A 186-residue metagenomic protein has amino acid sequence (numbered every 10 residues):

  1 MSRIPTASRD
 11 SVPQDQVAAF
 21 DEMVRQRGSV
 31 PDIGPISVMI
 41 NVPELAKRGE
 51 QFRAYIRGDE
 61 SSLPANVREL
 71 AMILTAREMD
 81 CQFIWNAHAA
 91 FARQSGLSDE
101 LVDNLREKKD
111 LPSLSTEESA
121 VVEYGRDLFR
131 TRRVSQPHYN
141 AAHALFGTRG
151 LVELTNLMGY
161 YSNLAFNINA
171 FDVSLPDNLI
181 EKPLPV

Functional and structural regions predicted by a protein language model:
M1-V186: Hydrophobic alpha-helical segments
